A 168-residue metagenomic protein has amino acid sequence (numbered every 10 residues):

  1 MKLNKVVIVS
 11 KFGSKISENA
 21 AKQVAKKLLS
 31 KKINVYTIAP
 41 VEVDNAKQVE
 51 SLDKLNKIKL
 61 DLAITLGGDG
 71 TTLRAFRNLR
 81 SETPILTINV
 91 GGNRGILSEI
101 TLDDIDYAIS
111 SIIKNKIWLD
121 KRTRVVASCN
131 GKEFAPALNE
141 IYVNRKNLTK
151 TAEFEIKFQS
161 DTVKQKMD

Functional and structural regions predicted by a protein language model:
M1-L62, N78, T101-W118, S128-A135: ATP/NTP phosphate-donor binding region
K11, I64, N89, I141: A residue-level signal for conserved active-site and pocket-lining positions in enzyme catalytic cores
G13, G68-T71, G91: Short glycine-rich anion-binding loops that position phosphate/pyrophosphate groups of nucleotides and phosphorylated
S17, G70-A75: Short glycine/serine/threonine-rich phosphate/pyrophosphate-binding segments that cradle anionic phosphate groups
P40, L66-D69: Glycine-rich beta-strand-to-loop/alpha-helix junction loops that act as flexible
V43-D44, G70-T72, T149, T162: Glycine-rich nucleotide phosphate-binding loop and flanking beta-alpha elements of Rossmann-like dinucleotide-binding
R74-V90: Gly/Ser-rich helix-loop-strand patches that form or flank binding pockets for ribonucleotide-derived cofactors
G91-D168: Catalytic core of DAGKc-family lipid kinases
